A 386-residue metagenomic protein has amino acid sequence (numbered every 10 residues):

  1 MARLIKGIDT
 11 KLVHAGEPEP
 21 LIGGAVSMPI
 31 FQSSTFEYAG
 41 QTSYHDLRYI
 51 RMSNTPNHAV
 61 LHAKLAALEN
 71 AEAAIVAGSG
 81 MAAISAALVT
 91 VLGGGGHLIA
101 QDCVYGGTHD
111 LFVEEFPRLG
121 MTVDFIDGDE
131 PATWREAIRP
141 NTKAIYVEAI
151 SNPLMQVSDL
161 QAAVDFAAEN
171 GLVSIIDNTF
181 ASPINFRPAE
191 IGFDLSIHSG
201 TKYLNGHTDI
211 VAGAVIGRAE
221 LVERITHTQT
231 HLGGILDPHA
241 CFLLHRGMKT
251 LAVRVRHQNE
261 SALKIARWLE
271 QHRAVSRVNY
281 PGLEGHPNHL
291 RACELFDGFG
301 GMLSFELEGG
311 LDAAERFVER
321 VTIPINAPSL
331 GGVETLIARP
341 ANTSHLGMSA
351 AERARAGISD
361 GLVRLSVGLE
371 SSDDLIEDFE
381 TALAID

Functional and structural regions predicted by a protein language model:
M1-R48: N-terminal glycine-rich, Lys/His-bearing helix-loop that initiates the first secondary-structure elements of many
A2-D9, I216, R277, G331-G332 (+1 more regions): Positively charged, small/polar-rich N-terminal and surface patches that mediate targeting and assembly and bind
A2-R3, A73-A274, N279: Conserved PLP-enzyme active-site core in the AAT-like
I30-F31, A39-V60, A67, L336-G361: Glycine-rich phosphate/pyrophosphate-binding loop and adjacent beta-alpha nucleotide/cofactor-binding cores
T35-S85, G107-E115: Conserved N-terminal alpha-helix of the aminotransferase class I/II PLP-enzyme fold
V113, T122-V123, E136, P140 (+2 more regions): PLP-dependent enzyme catalytic core of the Aspartate aminotransferase-like
L243-V253, G301-E308, R364-G368: Short, well-ordered beta-strand elements within core beta-sheets of diverse protein domains
L263-G331, M348-A354: Conserved small-domain helix->loop->beta segment predominantly found in fold-type I
